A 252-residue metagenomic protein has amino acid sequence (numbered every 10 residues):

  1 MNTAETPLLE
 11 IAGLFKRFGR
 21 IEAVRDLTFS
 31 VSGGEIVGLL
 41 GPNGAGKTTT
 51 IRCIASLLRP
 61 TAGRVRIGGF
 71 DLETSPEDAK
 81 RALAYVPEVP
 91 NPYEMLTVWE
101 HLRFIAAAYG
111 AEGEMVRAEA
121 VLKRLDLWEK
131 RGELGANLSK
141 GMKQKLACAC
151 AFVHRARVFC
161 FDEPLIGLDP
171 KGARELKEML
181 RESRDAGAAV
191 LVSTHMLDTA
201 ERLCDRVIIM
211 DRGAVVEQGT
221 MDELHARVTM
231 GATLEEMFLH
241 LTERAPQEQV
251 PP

Functional and structural regions predicted by a protein language model:
G63-D71, D78-A79: Conserved ABC transporter NBD signature motif
R103, A107-K130: Conserved ABC ATPase "signature" region
C148: Hydrophobic anchor residue at the start of the ABC signature
F159-E163: Catalytic Walker B motif of ABC-type/P-loop ATPase nucleotide-binding domains
A200-R202: A short, surface-exposed alpha-helical micro-motif characterized by mixed small hydrophobic and charged/polar residues
Q218-G219: ABC ATPase "signature
